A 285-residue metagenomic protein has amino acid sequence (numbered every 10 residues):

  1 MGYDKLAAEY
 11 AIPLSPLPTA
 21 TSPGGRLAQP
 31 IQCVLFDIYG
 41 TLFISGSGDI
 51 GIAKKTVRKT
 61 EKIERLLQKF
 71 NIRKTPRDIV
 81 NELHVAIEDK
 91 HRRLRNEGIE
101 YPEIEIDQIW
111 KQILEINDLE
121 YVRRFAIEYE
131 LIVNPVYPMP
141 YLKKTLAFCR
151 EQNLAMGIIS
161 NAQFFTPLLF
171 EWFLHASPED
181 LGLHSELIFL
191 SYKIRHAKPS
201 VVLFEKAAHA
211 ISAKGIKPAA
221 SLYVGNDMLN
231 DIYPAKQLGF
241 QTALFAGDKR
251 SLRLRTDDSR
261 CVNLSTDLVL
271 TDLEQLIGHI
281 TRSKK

Functional and structural regions predicted by a protein language model:
M1-V34, F70-R77, K143, A147 (+1 more regions): Asp-based, Mg2+/Mn2+-dependent phosphohydrolase catalytic module
L27-I50: Asp-based phosphoryl-transfer active-site loop
G46-R58, N96-I99, P167-H175, R253-R255: Short, flexible/disordered intra-domain loops and linkers
I50, I132-V133, P218-A219: Short, contiguous strand/loop micro-motifs
T56-I63, F204: Amphipathic alpha-helical segments in well-structured domains
E61-I127: A metal-dependent, Asp-based hydrolase signature
I99-E105, I116-L119, E130-I158: Short, acidic loop-to-helix structural element flanking the phosphoryl-transfer center in phosphate-processing enzymes
